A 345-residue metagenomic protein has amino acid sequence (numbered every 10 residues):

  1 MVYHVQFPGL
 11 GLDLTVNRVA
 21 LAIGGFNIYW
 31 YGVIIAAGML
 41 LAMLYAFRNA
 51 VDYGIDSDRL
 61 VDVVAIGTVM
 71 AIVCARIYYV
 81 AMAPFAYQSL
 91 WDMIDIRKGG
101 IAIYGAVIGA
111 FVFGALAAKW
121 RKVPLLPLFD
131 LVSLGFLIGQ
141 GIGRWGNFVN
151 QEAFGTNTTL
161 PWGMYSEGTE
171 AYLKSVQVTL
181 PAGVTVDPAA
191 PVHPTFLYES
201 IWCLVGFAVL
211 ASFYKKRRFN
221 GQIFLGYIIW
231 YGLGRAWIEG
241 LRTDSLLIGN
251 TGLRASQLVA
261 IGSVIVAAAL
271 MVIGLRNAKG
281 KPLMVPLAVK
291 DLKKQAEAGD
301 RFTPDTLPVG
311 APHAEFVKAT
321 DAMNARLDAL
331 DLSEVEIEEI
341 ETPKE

Functional and structural regions predicted by a protein language model:
M1-E345: A feature for loop-to-transmembrane-helix boundaries and adjacent hydrophobic helices in multi-pass integral membrane
